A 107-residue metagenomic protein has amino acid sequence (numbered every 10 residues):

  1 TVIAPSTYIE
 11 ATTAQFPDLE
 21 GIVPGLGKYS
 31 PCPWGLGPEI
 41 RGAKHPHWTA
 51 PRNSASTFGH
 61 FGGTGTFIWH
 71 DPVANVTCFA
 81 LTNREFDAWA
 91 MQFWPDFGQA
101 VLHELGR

Functional and structural regions predicted by a protein language model:
T1-R107: Catalytic loop of the DD-peptidase/beta-lactamase superfamily, centered on the K-T-G motif and neighboring
